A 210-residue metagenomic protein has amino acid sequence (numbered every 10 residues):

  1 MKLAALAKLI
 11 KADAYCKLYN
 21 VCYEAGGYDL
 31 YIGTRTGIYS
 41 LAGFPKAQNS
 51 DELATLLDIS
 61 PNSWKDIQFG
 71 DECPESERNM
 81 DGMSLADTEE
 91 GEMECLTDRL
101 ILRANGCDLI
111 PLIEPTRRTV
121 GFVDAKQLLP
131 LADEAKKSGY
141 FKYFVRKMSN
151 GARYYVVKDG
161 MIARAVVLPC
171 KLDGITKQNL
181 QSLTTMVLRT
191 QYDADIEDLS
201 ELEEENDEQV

Functional and structural regions predicted by a protein language model:
M1-A5, E52, Q127: Exposed alpha-helical structural elements
M1-L41: Intrinsically disordered, low-complexity linker/loop segments enriched in Gly/Pro and charged/polar residues
T34-G37, L57-V210: C-terminal functional regions that serve as terminal interaction/effector modules
F44-K46, L128: Structured surface patches comprising rigid loops and adjacent beta-strands/short helices at the edges of well-ordered
K46-T55, G174-T176: Short amphipathic alpha-helical linker/capping segments at the junctions of internal repeats and modular domains
